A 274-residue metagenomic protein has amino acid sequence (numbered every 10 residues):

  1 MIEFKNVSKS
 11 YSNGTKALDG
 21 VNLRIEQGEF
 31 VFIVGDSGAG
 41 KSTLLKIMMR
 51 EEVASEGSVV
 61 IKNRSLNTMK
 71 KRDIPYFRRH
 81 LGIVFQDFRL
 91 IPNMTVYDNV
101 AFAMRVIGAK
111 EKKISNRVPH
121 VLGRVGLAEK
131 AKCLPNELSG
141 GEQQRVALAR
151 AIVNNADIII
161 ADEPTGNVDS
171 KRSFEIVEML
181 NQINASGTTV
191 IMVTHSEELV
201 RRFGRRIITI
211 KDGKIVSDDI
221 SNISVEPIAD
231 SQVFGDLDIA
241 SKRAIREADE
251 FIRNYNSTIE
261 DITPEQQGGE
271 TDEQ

Functional and structural regions predicted by a protein language model:
M49: Helix-to-loop junction immediately C-terminal to a conserved catalytic motif
G57-S65: Conserved ABC transporter NBD signature motif
M94-F102: Short coil-to-helix segment of the ABC ATPase nucleotide-binding domain corresponding to the Q-loop/switch region
L134-L138, E142: Conserved ABC ATPase signature
L148: Hydrophobic anchor residue at the start of the ABC signature
V153-D157: A short, proline-enriched helix->beta-strand linker immediately N-terminal to the Walker B motif in ABC-type P-loop
I159-D162: Catalytic Walker B motif of ABC-type/P-loop ATPase nucleotide-binding domains
